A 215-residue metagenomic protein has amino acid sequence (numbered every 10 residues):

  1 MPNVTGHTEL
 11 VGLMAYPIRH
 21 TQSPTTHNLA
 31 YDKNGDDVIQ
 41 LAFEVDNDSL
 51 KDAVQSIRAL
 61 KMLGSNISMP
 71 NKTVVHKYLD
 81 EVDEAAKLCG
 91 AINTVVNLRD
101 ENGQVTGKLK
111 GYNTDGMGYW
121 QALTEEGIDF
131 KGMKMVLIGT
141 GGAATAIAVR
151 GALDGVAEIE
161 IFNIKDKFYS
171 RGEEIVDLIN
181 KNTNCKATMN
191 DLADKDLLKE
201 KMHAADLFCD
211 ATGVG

Functional and structural regions predicted by a protein language model:
N3-E126: Phosphate/diphosphate ligand-binding glycine-rich loop within oxidoreductases
L10, I39, K134, A157-E160: Residues at the starts of beta-strands that form the adenosine-phosphate
A15, N113-G116, I128-V156, N163: Glycine-rich adenosine-cofactor-binding loop
G35-F43, I159-E160, C185-N190: Short beta-strand elements in bilobed, periplasmic/extracellular small-molecule ligand-binding domains
S65, M135, F208-C209: Receiver (REC) domain switch-region micro-motif
D154-T183: NAD(P)-binding Rossmann-fold cofactor-contacting core
C185-G215: Rossmann-like adenosine-cofactor binding region
